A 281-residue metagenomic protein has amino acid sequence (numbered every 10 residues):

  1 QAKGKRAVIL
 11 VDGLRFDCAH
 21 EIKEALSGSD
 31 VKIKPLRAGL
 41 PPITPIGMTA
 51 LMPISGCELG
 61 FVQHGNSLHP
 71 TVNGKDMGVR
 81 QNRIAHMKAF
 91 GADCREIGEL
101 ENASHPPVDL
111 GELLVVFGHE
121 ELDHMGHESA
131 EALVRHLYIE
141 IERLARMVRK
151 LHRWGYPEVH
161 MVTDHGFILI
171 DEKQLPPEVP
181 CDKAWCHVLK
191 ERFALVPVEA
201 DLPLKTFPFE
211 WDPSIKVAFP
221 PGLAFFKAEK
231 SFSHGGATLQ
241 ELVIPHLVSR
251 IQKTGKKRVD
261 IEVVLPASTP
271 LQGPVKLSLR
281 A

Functional and structural regions predicted by a protein language model:
Q1-A281: Feature captures the catalytic ectodomains and active-site-proximal regions of enzymes that hydrolyze or transfer
